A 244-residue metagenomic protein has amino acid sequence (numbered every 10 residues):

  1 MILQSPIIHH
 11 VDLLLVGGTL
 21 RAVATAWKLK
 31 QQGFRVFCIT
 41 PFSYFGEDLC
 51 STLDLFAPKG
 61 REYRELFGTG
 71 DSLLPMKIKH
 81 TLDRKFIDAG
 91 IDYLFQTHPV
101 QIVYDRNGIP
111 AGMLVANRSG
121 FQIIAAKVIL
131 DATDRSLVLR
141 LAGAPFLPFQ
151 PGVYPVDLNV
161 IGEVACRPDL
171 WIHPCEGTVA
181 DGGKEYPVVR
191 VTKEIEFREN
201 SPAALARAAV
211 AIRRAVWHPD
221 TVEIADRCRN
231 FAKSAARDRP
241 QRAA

Functional and structural regions predicted by a protein language model:
M1-I7, D48, G60-R64, L94-F95 (+4 more regions): Flavin (FAD/FMN)-binding glycine-rich loop and adjacent Rossmann-like elements that form
I2-H10, A24, K28-G108, R140 (+3 more regions): Conserved N-terminal/central alpha/beta ligand/cofactor-binding core
D12-L13, V128: Structural motif
L14, F42, T133: Anionic group-transfer/hydrolysis microenvironments
V16-L20: Glycine-rich Rossmann-fold phosphate-binding loop(s) that bind the pyrophosphate of adenine dinucleotide cofactors
